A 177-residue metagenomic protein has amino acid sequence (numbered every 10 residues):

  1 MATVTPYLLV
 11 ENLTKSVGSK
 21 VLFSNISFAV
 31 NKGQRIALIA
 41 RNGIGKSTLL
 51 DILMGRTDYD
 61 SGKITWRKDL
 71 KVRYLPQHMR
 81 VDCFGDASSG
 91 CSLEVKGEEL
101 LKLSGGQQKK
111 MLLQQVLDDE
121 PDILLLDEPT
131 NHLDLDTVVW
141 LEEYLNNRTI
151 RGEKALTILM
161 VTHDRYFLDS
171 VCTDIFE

Functional and structural regions predicted by a protein language model:
M1-E177: ABC ATP-binding cassette signature C-motif
